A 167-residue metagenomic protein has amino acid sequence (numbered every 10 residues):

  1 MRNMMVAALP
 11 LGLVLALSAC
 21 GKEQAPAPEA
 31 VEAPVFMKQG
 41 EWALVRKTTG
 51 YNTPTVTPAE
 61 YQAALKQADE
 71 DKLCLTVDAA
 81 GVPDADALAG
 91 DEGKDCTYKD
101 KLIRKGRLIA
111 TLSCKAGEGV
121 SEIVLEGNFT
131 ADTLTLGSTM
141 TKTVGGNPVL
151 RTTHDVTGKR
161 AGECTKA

Functional and structural regions predicted by a protein language model:
M1-A19: Sec-dependent bacterial lipoprotein signal peptides
V6, P58-A64, A80-D84, D100-K101 (+1 more regions): Short, intrinsically disordered, charge-biased short linear motifs at domain edges
A19-A30: Bacterial lipoprotein signal-peptidase II cleavage site
F36-D78: Post-signal-peptide N-terminal segment of Sec-exported extracytoplasmic proteins
A63-A79, L125-T133, T157-G162: A short, surface-exposed beta-strand/turn
Q67-E118: Predominantly extracellular/secreted and cell-surface proteins with exposed, flexible low-complexity segments
L102-V144: Acidic, glycine-rich flexible loop segments
M140-A167: Edge beta-strand at a domain terminus
